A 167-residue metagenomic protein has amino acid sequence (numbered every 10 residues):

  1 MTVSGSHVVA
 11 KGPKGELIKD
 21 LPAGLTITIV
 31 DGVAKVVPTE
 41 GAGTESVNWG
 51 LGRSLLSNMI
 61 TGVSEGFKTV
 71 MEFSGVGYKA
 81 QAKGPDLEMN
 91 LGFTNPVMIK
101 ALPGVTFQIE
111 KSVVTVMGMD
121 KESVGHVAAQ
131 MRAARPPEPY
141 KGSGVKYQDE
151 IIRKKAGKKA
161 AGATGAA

Functional and structural regions predicted by a protein language model:
M1-A167: Ribosome-associated RNA-binding proteins
